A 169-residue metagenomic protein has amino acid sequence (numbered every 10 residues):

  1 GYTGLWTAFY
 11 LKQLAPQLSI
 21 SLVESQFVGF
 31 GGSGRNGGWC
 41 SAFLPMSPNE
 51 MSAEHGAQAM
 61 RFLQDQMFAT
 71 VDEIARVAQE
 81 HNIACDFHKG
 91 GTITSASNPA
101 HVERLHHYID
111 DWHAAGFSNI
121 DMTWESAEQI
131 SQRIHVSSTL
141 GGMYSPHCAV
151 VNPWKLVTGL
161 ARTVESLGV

Functional and structural regions predicted by a protein language model:
G1: Glycine/alanine-rich phosphate-binding loops at beta-alpha junctions
G4: N-terminal Rossmann-fold NAD(P) dinucleotide-binding loop
A8, K12-Q13, T163-E165: Gly/Ala-rich phosphate-binding loop of Rossmann-like dinucleotide-binding domains, activating on the conserved
K12-R35: Glycine-rich FAD pyrophosphate-binding loop
S21-V23, C40, I93: Hydrophobic/aromatic beta-strand patches that form the interior of the parallel beta-sheet core in alpha/beta enzyme
G34-N49: Short coil-to-beta-strand
M51-T163: Rossmann-like flavin
G168-V169: Short, conserved active-site loop motifs that form the nucleotide-linked donor/cofactor pocket
